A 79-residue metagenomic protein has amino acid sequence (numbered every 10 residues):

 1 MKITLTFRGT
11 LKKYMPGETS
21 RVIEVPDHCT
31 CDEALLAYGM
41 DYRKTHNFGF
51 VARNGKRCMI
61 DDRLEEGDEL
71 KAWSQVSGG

Functional and structural regions predicted by a protein language model:
M1-G78: Ubiquitin-like/PB1-type beta-grasp interaction modules and other compact soluble beta-rich domains
